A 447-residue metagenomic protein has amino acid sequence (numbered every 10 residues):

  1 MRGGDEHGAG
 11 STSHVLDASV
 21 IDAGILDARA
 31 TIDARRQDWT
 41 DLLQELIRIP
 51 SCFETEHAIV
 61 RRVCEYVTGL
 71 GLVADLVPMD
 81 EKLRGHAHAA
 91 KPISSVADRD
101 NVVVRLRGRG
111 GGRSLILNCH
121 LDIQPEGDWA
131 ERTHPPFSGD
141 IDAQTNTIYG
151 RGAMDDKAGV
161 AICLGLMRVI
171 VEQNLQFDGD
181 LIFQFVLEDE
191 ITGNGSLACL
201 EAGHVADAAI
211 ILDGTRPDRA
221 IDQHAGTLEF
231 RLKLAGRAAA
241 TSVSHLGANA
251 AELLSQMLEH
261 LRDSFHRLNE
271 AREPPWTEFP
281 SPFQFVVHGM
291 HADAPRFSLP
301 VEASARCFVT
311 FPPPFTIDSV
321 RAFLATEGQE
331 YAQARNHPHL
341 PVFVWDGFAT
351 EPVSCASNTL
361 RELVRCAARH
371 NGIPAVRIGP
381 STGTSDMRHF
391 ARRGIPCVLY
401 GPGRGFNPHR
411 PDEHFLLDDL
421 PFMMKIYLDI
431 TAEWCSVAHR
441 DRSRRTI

Functional and structural regions predicted by a protein language model:
R2, S13-I116, H120-G127, E302-F308 (+3 more regions): N-terminal helical capping/dimerization or prosegment-like subdomains of hydrolases acting on amide or phosphate bonds
R2-A23, D27, A34, G69 (+3 more regions): Metal-dependent amide/peptide-bond hydrolase catalytic core, centered on the "pita-bread" metallohydrolase fold
I49, L166-Q173, H260, S264 (+1 more regions): Active-site catalytic microenvironments for nucleophilic, acid-base chemistry
D75, L115-L117, A208-I210, H288 (+2 more regions): Hydrophobic/aromatic beta-strand patches that form the interior of the parallel beta-sheet core in alpha/beta enzyme
G85-H88, S95-V102, G111-I182: Active-site metal-coordination/substrate-binding segment of hydrolases, especially metallo-dependent peptidases
V104, G139-I141, V287, F390: A structural signal for short hydrophobic beta-strand segments in well-ordered beta-sheet cores
N118-H120, F185-V186, I210-D213, K233-A235 (+1 more regions): Short beta-strand segments
T147-E229, C435, H439-R445: Acidic/histidine-rich catalytic neighborhood of metal-dependent amide-processing enzymes
